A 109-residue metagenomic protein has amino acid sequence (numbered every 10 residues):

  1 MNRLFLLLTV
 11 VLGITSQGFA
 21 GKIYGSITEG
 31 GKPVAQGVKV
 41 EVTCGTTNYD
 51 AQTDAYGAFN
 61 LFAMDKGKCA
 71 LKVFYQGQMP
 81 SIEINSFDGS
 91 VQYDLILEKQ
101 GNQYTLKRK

Functional and structural regions predicted by a protein language model:
M1-L7: Positively charged n-region of N-terminal signal peptides that target proteins for export
L7-K22, Q100-G101, T105-K109: Beta-strand-rich domain onsets/edges
Y24-A35: Structural motif
V38-Q52: Short amphipathic beta-strand segments in non-cytosolic proteins
Y49-D54, I84-S86: Short beta-strand segments within Ig-like beta-sandwich modules, predominantly Fibronectin type-III
Y56-A63: Short, surface-exposed beta-strand/beta-hairpin micro-motifs centered on an aromatic residue
K68, K72-F87: A short, solvent-exposed loop/turn motif at the edges and junctions of modular extracellular/periplasmic domains
N85-K109: Extracellular beta-sheet/turn segments enriched in Thr/Pro/Gly and aliphatic residues
